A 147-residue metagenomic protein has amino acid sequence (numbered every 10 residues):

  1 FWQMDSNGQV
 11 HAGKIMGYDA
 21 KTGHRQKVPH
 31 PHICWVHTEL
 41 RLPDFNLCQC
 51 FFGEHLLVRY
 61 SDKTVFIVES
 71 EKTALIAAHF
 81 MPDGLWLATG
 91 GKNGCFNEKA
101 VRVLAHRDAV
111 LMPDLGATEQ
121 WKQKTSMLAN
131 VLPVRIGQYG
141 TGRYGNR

Functional and structural regions predicted by a protein language model:
F1-A105: Phosphate-handling DNA/RNA-contact segment within nucleic-acid enzymes
G17, L115, Q138-G140: Non-catalytic surface loops within mature trypsin-like serine protease
I67, L104-T118: Acidic beta-strand-to-loop metal/phosphate-binding motif
K72, K92-F96, P113-Q123, R143-Y144: Acidic, metal-coordinating catalytic cores used for nucleic-acid/nucleotide bond scission and strand-transfer chemistry
D83-L85, V131-V134: Active-site regions of enzymes building and remodeling cell-envelope glycoconjugates
A88-G91, V134-N146: A generic structural motif
Q120-L132: Short, aromatic/basic amphipathic alpha-helical patches
